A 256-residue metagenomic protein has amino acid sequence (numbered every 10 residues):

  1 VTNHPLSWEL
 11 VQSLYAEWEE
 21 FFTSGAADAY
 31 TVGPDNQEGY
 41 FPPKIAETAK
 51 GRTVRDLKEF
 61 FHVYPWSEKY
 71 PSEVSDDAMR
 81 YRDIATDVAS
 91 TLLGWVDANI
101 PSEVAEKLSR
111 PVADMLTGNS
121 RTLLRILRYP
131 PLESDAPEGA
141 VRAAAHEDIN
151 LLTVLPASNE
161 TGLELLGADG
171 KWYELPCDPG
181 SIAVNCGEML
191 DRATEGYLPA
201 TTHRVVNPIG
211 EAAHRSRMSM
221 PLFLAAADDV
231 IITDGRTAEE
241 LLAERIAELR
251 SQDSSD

Functional and structural regions predicted by a protein language model:
V1-D256: Peripheral, non-catalytic segments flanking oxidoreductase cores
